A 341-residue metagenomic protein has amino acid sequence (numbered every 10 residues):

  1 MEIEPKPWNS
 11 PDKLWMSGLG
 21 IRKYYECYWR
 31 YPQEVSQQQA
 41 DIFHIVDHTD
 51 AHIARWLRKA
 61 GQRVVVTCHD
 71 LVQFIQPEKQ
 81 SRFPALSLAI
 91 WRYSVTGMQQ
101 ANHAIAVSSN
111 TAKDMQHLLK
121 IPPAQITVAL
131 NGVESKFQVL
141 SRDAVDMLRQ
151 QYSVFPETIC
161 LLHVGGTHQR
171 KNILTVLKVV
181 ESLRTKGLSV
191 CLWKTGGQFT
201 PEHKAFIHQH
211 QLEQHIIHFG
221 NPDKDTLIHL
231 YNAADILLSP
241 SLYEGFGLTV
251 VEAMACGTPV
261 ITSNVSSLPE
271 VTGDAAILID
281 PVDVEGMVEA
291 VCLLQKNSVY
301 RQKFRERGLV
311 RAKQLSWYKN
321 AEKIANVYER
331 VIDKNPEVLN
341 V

Functional and structural regions predicted by a protein language model:
M1-V341: Carbohydrate transferase catalytic cores enriched for Leloir-type hexosyltransferases
